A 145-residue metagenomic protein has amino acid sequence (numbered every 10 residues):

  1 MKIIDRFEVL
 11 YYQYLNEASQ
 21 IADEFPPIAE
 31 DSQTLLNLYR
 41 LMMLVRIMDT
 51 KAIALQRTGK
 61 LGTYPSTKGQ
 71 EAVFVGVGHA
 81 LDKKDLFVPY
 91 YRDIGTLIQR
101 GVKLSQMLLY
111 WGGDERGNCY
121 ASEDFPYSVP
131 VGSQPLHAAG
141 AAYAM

Functional and structural regions predicted by a protein language model:
M1-I28: Charged, compositionally biased N-terminal leader segments and the immediate start of the first structured element
F7-Y11, R46, Y110: N-proximal short alpha-helices
V9-Y12, N37, G62: Intrinsically disordered, low-complexity segments enriched in small/polar residues
Q13-E17, R40-I53: N-terminal glycine-rich anion-binding loops that anchor highly charged ligand groups
E30-S32, K103-L104: General structural signal for secondary-structure boundaries
D31-R40: Short, contiguous, helix-prone interaction/anchoring segments in small proteins
I47-M145: Cofactor-binding active-site loop characterized by glycine-rich and histidine/acidic residues
